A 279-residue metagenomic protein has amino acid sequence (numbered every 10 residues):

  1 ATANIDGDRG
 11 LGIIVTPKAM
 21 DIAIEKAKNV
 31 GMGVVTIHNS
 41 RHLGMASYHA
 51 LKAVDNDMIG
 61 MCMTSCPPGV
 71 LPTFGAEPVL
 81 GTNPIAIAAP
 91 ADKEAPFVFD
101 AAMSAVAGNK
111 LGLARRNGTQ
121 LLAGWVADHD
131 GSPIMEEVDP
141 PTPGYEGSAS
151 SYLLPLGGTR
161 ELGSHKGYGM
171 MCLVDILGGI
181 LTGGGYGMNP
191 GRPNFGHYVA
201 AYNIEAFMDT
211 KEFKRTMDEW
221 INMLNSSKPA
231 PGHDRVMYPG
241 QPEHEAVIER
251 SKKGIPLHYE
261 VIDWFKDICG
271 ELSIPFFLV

Functional and structural regions predicted by a protein language model:
A1-I24: Active-site cofactor/substrate anionic-group-binding motifs, chiefly glycine- and Lys/Arg-rich phosphate-binding loops
I5-G7, K28, V34-N39, G60-T64 (+3 more regions): General beta-strand structural signal in soluble alpha/beta enzymes
P17, D21, E25-S65, L71: A glycine-rich phosphate/pyrophosphate-binding beta-strand-loop-alpha-helix module
D57-G69, V174-P193: Glycine-rich phosphate/pyrophosphate-binding loops and their adjacent beta-strand/loop elements at enzyme active sites
V70-Y145: Phosphate/diphosphate-binding glycine-rich loops and adjacent basic-rich segments that engage nucleotide
T119-Y186: Secondary-shell segments that build the walls of catalytic and ion/ligand-binding clefts
I176-G179, Y186-V279: Catalytic-core signal marking the mid-to-C-terminal active-site face
